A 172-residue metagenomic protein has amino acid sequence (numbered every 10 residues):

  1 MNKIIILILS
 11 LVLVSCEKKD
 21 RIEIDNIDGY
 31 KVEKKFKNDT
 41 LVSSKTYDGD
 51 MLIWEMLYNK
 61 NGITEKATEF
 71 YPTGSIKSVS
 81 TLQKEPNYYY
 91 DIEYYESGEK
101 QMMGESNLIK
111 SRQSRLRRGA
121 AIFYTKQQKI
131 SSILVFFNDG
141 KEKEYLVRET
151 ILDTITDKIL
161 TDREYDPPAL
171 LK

Functional and structural regions predicted by a protein language model:
M1-I4, K18: Positively charged n-region of N-terminal signal peptides that target proteins for export
I4-V14: Sec-dependent N-terminal signal peptides
S15-K172: Glycine/tyrosine- and acidic-biased, solvent-exposed loop/turn segments at the edges of beta-strands
